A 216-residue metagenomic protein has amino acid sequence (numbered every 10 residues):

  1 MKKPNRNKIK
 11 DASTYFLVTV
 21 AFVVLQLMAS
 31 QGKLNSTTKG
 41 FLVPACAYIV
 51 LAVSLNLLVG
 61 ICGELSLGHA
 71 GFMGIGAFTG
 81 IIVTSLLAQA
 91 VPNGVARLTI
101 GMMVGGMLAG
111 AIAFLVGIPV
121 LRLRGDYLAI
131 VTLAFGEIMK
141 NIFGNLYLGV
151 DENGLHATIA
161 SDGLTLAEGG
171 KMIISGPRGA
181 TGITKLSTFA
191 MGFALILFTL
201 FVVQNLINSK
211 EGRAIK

Functional and structural regions predicted by a protein language model:
M1-K216: Transmembrane alpha-helices and adjacent helix-loop boundaries
